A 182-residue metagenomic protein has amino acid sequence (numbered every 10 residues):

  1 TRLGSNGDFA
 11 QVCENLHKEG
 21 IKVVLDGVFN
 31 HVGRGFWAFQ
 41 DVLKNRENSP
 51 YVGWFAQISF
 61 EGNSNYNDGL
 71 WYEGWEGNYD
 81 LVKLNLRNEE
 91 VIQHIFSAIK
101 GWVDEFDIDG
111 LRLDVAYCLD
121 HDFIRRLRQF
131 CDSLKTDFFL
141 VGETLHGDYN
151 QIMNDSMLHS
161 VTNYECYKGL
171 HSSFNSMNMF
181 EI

Functional and structural regions predicted by a protein language model:
T1-G101, E105, F130-S133, N150 (+1 more regions): Substrate-binding/active-site clefts of carbohydrate-active enzymes
H17, H31, L43, A98 (+2 more regions): Active-site-proximal helices and loops of the catalytic beta/alpha 8
